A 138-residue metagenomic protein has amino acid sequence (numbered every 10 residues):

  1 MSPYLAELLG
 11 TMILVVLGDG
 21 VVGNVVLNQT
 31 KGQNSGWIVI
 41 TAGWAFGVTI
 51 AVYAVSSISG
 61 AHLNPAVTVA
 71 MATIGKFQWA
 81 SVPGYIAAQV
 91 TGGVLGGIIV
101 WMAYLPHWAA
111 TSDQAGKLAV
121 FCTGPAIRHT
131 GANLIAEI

Functional and structural regions predicted by a protein language model:
M1-I138: Membrane-interface helix-loop junctions and terminal tails of multi-pass membrane proteins
